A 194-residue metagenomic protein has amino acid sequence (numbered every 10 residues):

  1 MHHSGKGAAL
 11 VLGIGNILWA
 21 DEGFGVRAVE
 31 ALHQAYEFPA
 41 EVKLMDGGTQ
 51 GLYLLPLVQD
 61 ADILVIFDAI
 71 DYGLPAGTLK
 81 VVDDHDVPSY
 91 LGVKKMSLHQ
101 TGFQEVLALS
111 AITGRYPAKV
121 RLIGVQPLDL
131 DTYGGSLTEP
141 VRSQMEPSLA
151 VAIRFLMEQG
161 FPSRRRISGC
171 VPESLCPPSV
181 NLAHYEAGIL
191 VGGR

Functional and structural regions predicted by a protein language model:
M1-A8, A183-R194: Active-site and ligand/interface coordination hotspots across diverse enzymes and nucleic-acid-associated assemblies
S4-L12, I17-S89: Nucleotide and nucleotide-moiety/phosphate-recognizing core
G13, L74-G77, V93, V125 (+2 more regions): Residue-level signal for pocket-adjacent positions within structured domains
A20, K94, L98, S136-P140 (+1 more regions): Short alpha-helix boundary/capping segments
G23, R27, T49, L74 (+3 more regions): Conserved active-site and cofactor/substrate-binding residues in soluble primary-metabolism enzymes
H33, Q59, D86, T101 (+2 more regions): A generic membrane alpha-helix/interface feature
A69-V120: Helix-loop-strand module that forms the ligand-binding subsite of alpha/beta enzymes
F103-L190: Phosphate-binding/catalytic loops
